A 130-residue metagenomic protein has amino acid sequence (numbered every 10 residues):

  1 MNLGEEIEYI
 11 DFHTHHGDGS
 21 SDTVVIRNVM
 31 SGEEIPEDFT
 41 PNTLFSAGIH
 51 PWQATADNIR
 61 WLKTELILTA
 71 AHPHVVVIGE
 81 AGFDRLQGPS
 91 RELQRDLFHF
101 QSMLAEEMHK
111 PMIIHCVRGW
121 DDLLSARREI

Functional and structural regions predicted by a protein language model:
M1-I130: Mid-domain alpha/beta scaffold segments of enzyme catalytic cores
